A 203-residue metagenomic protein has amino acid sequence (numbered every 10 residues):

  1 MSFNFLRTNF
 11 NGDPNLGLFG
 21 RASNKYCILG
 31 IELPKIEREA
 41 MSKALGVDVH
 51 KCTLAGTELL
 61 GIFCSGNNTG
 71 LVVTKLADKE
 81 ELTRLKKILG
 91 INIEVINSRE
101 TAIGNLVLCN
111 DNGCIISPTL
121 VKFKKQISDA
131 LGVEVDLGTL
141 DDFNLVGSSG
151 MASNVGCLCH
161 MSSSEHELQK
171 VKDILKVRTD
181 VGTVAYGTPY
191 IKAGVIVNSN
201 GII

Functional and structural regions predicted by a protein language model:
M1-I203: The feature marks the mature, well-folded catalytic cores of soluble enzymes
